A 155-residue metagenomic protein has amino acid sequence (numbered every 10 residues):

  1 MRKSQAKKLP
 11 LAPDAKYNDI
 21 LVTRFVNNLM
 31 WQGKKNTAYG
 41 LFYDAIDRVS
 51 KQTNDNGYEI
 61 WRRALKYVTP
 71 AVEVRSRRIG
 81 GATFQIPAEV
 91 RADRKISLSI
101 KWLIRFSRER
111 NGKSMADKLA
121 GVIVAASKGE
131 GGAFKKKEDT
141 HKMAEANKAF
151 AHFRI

Functional and structural regions predicted by a protein language model:
M1-Q32, N36-Y39, Y43-I155: Strongly charged
